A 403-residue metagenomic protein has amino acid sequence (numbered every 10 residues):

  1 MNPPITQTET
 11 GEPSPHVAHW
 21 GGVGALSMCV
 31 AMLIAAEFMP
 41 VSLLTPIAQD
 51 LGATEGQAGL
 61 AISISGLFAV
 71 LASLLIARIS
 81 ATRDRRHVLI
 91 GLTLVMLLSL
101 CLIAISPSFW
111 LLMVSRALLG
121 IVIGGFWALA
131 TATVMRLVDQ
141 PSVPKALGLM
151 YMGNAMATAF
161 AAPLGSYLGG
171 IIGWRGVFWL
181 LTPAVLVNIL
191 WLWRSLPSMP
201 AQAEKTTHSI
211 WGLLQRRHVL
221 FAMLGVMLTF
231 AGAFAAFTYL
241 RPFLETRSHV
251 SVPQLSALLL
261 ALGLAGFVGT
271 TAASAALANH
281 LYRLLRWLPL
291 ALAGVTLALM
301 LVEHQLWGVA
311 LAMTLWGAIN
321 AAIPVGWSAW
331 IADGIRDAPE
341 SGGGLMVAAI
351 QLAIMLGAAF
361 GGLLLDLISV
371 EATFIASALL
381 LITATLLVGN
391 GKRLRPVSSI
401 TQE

Functional and structural regions predicted by a protein language model:
G52, D84, I105-L111, H249 (+1 more regions): Helix-breaking motifs and short loop linkers at transmembrane-helix boundaries and internal kinks in secondary membrane
L71-P107: Conserved MFS/SLC helix-loop-helix module at the cytosolic interface between two early adjacent transmembrane helices
A72-D84, G269-Y282, L365-D366: Helix-to-loop junctions at the C-terminal end of transmembrane segments in multipass secondary transporters
S99, W110-L118, W307-L315: Paired small-residue
S115-G153: Cytoplasmic helix-loop-helix junction between adjacent transmembrane helices in 12-TM secondary transporters
Q140-R194: Helix-loop-helix hairpin linking two adjacent transmembrane segments in secondary transporters
R283-W327: C-terminal transmembrane helical hairpin of 12-TM major facilitator-type secondary transporters
G334-I368, S377: A late C-terminal transmembrane helix in Major Facilitator Superfamily
